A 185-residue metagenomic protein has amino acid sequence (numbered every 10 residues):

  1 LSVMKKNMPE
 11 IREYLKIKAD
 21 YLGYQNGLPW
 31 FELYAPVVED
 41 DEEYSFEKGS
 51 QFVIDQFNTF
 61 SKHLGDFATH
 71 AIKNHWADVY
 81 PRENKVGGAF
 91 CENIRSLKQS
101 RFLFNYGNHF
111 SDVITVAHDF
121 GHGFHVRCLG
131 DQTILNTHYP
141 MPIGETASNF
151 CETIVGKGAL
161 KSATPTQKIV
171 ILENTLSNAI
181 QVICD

Functional and structural regions predicted by a protein language model:
L1-R101: Contiguous, non-catalytic segments that form substrate-binding/exosite surfaces or channel walls
G27-L28, A89-Q99, D119-G130, P165-T166: Active-site-adjacent bridging/hinge elements
T59-D66, E92, H122, V126-T133 (+1 more regions): Conserved helix-loop functional segments at active or binding sites
S96-F104, L129-Y139, I169-I171: Acidic/His metal-coordination segments adjacent to aromatic residues that form catalytic metal sites in metalloenzymes
G107-R127, S148: Active-site recognition of the HExxH zinc-binding catalytic motif
F120, I143-G156: An active-site-proximal "capping" alpha-helix that borders the catalytic cofactor pocket
L135-A147, N178-V182: Active-site metal-coordination segments of metallo-dependent hydrolases
K157-D185: Long, amphipathic alpha-helical stalk/connector segments used for oligomerization, subunit docking, or mechanical
